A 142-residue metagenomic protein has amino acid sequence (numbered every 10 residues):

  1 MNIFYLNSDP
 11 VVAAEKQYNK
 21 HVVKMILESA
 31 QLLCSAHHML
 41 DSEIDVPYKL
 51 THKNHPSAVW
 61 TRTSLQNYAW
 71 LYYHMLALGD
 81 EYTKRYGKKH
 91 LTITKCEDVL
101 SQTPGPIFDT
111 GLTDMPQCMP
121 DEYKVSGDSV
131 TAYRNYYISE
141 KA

Functional and structural regions predicted by a protein language model:
M1-H90: An N-terminal structural lobe/cap that precedes and organizes the functional/catalytic core across diverse proteins
T94-S101: A glycine-rich phosphate-binding loop feature that marks nucleotide/adenosyl-phosphate handling sites
Q102-A142: Aromatic-residue-lined binding/catalytic grooves and analogous aromatic/hydrophobic interfacial grooves in multimeric
